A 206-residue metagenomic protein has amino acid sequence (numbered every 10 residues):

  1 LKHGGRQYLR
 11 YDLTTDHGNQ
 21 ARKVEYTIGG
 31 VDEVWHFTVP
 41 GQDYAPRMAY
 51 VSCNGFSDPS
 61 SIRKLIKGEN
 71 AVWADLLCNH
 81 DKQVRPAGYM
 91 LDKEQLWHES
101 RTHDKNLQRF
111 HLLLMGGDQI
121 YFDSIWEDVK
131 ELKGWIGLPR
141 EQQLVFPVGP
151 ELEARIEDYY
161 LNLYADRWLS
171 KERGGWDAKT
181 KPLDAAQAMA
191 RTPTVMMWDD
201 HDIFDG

Functional and structural regions predicted by a protein language model:
L1-G206: Extended recognition/assembly regions associated with phosphoester-bond processing machinery
